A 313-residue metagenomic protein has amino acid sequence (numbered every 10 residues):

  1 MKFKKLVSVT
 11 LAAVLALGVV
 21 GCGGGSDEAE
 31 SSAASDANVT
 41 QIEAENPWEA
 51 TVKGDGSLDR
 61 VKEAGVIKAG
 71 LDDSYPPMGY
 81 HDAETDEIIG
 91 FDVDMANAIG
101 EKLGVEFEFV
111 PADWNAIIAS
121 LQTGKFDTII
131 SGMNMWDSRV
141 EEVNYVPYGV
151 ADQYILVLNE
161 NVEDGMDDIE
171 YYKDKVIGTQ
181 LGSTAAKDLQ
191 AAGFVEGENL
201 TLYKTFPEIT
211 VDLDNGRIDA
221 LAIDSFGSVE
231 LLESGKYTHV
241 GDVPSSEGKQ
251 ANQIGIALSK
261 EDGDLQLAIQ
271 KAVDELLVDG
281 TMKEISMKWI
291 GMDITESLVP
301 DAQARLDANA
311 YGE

Functional and structural regions predicted by a protein language model:
L17-G21: C-terminal motif of bacterial Sec signal peptides marking the signal peptidase cleavage site
G23-G25, A34-V52, V93-K102, S183 (+1 more regions): Extended ligand-binding regions for polar small-molecule ligands
S32-S131: Extracytoplasmic small-molecule ligand-binding "clamshell" domains of the periplasmic binding protein/Venus flytrap
L58, G90-D92, R139-A151, S246 (+1 more regions): A structural signal for short loop-to-beta-strand junctions that line the ligand-binding cleft of periplasmic/secreted
D73-P76, I88-E101, M133, A151-T210 (+2 more regions): Bilobed "Venus flytrap"/periplasmic-binding protein-like clamshell domains and structurally analogous long
N97, E101, E106-Y171: Acidic, polar ligand-binding/catalytic clefts
A116, M133-V140, Q190-A191, P207 (+2 more regions): A ligand-binding cleft/hinge motif common to bilobed small-molecule-binding domains
V150-V157, E233-V273, M292-E313: Periplasmic-binding protein-like
